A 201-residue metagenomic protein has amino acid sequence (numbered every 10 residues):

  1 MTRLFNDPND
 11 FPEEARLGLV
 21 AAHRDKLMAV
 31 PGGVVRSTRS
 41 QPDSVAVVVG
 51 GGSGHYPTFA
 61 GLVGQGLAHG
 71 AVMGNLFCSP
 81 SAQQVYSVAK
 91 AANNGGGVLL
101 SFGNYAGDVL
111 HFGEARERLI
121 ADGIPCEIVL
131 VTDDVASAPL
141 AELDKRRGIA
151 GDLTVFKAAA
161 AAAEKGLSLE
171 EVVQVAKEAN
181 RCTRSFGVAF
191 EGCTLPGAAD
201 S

Functional and structural regions predicted by a protein language model:
M1-V47, A198-S201: N-terminal amphipathic/basic leader segments beginning at the initiator methionine
T2, V45-G52, A68-A71, G97-A106 (+3 more regions): Short glycine-rich or small-residue beta-strand-to-loop segments that form or flank ligand, phosphate, metal/Fe-S
P42-G50, F59-V72, A136-P139: Gly-rich Lys/Arg/Thr-decorated short loops/hinges at beta-loop-alpha junctions or inter-strand turns that position
G52-P57, G103-H111, R147-D152: Gly/Ser/Thr-rich loops at beta-strand to alpha-helix junctions that form or flank small-molecule/cofactor-binding
H55, G64-G95: Glycine-rich oxoanion-binding loops at beta->alpha junctions
Y56-F59, Q83-Y86, G107-G113, A136-P139: Short glycine/serine/threonine-rich phosphate/pyrophosphate-binding segments that cradle anionic phosphate groups
A71-L76, I120-K145: Short, acidic/small-residue loops that bind anionic groups at enzyme active sites
S137-R146, F156-S201: Internal, active-site/partner-interface "lid" segment
